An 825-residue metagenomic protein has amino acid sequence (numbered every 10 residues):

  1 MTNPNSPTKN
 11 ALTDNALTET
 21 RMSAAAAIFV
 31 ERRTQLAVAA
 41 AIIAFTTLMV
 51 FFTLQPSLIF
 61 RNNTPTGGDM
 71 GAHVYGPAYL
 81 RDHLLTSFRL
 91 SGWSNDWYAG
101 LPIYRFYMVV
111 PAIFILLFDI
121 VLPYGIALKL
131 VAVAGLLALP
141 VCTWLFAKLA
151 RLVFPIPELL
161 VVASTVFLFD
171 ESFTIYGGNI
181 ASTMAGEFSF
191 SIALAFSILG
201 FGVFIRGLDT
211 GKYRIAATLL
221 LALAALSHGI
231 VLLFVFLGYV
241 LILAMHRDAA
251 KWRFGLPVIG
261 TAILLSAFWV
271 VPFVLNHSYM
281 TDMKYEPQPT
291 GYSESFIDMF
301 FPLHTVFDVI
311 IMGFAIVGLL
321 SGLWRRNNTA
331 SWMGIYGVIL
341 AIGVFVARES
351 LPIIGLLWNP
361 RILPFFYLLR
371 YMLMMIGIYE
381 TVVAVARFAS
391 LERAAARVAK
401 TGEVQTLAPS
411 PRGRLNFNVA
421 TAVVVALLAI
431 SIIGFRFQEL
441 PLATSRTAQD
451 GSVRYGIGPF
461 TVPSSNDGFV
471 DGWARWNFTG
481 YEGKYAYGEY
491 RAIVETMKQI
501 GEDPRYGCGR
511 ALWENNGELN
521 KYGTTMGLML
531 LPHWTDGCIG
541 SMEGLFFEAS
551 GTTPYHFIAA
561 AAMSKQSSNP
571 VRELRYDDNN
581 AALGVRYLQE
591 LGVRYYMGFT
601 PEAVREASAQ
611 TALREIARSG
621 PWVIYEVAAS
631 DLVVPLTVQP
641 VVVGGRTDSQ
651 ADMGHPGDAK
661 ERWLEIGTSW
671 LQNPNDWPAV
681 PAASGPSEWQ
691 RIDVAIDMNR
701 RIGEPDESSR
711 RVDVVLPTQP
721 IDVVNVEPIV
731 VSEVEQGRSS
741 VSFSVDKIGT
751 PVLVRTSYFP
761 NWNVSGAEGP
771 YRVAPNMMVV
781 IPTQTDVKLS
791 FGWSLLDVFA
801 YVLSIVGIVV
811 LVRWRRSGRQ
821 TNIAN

Functional and structural regions predicted by a protein language model:
T2-N3, K9, E19-G480, A492 (+6 more regions): Membrane-embedded transmembrane-helix bundle of lipid-linked glycan/lipid transferases
I28-V30, I692, I696-N825: Active-site-proximal, structured, solvent-exposed surfaces of multi-pass membrane proteins that position macromolecular
F169, G517-K521, Y596, P601-V604: Solvent-exposed loop/turn segments at secondary-structure junctions within structured extracellular/periplasmic domains
L221, I430-G488, K498-E590, D631 (+2 more regions): Extracytoplasmic/lumenal acceptor-recognition loop(s) of multi-pass membrane glycoenzymes
F234-V235, F273, N520-G523, V604-S608: Extracytoplasmic/secreted cell-surface and envelope-processing proteins
L512, R594-F599, V752, R772: Short, hydrophobic beta-strand segments that form beta-sheet elements in well-ordered domains
A603-S630: Short acidic, glycine/proline-enriched helix-loop-strand junctions
